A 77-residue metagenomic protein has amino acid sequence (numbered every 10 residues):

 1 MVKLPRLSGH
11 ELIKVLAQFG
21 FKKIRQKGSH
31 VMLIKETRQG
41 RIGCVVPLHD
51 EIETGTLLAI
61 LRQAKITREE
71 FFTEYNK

Functional and structural regions predicted by a protein language model:
M1-K27, T37-R38: N-terminal first-folded block
V2, P47, L61: Short, flexible active-site loop motifs that bind/organize anionic cofactors or intermediates
P5, H49-D50: Charged, low-complexity surface patches
L12, V31, L58: Short, flexible micro-motifs
Q26-S29, N76: A short, aromatic/hydrophobic, helix- or strand-capping loop or linear motif that either lines the entrance/gate
V31-L48: Short, charge-rich, low-complexity interaction segments located in flexible loops at or near secondary-structure
E51-K77: C-terminal structural segments of small proteins and small subunits
